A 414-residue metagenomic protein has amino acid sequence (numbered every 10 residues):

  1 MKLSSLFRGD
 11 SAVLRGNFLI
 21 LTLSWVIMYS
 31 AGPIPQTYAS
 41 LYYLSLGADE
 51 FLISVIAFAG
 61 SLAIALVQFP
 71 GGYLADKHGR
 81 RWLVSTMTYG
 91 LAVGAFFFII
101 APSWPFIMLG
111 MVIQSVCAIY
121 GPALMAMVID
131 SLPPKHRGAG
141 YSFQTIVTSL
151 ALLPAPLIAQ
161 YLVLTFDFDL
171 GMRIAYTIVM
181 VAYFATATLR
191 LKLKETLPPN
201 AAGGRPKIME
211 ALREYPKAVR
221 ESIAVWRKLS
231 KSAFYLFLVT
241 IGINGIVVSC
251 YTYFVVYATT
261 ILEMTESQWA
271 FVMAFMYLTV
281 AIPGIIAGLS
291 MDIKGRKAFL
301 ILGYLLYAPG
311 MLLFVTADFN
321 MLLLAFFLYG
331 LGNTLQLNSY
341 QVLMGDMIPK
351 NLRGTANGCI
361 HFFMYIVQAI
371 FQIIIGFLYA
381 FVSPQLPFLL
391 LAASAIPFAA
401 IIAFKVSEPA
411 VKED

Functional and structural regions predicted by a protein language model:
M1-R15, T196-L236: Juxtamembrane intracellular "pre-TM" segments in multi-pass secondary transporters
L3-A65, S232-V272: Helix-loop boundary and gating motifs at the non-cytosolic
V26, G94, P105-I119, G242 (+1 more regions): Hydrophobic core of transmembrane alpha-helices in multi-pass small-molecule transporters, especially MFS/SLC-type
V67-G79, V163, P283-G295, Y379-A380: Helix-to-loop junctions at the C-terminal end of transmembrane segments in multipass secondary transporters
W82-F97, A298-L313: Structural signature of the two symmetry-related core transmembrane helices
V112-T148: Cytoplasmic helix-loop-helix junction between adjacent transmembrane helices in 12-TM secondary transporters
S142-Q160, F363-F371: Glycine-rich segments within core transmembrane alpha-helices of 12-TM secondary carriers
M180-A202, F398-V406: C-terminal membrane-cytosol helix-exit motif in multi-pass small-molecule transporters
